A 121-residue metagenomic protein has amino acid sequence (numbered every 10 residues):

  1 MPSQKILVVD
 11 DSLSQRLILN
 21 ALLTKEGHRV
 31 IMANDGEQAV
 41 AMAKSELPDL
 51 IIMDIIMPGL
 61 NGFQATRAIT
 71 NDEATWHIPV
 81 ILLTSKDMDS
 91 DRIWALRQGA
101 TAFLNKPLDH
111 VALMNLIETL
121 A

Functional and structural regions predicted by a protein language model:
L13-I31, T119-L120: Two-component/phosphorelay signaling modules centered on CheY-like receiver
G27-N34, M42, L104: Short hydrophobic/Thr-rich beta-strand motif most characteristic of the beta2 strand and flanking loop of CheY-like
E46-I52: Active-site beta3 strand of CheY-like receiver
M57: Receiver (REC) domain active-site loop signature in two-component systems and cognate sites in sensor histidine kinases
L108-I117: C-terminal output helix
